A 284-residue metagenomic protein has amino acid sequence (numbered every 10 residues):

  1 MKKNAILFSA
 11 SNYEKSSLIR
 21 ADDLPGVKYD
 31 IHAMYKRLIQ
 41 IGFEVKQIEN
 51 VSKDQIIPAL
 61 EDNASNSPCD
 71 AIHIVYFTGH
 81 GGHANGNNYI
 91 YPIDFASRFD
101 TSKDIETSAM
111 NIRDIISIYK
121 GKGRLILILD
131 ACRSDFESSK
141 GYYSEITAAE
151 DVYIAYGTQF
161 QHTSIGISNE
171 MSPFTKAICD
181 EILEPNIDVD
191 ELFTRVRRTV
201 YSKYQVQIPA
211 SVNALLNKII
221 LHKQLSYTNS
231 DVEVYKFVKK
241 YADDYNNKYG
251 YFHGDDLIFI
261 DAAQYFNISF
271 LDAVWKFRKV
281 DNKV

Functional and structural regions predicted by a protein language model:
M1-E233: Cysteine endopeptidase catalytic domains of the caspase/legumain-like
N50, D256-L257: Short glycine/proline-centered loop/turn elements that form peptide/ligand docking sites
S230-D256, W275-R278: Short, amphipathic alpha-helical "recognition" segments used to contact nucleic acids or chromatin
I258, A262: Short alpha-helical "recognition helix" segments of helix-turn-helix
A263-W275: Short, basic interhelical loop/turn and adjoining N-cap of the next helix at nucleic-acid- or acidic-partner-contacting
K283-V284: Short Lys/Arg-enriched helix C-cap and helix-to-coil transition segments that create basic nucleic-acid-contact patches
